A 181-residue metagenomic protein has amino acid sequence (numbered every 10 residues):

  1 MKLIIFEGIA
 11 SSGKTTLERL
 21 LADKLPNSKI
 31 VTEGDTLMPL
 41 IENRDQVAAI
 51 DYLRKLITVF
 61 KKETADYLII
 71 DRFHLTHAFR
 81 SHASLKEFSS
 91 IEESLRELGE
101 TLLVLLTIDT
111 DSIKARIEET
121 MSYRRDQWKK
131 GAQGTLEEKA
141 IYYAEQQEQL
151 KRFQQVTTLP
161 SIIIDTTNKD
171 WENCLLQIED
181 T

Functional and structural regions predicted by a protein language model:
F6: Hydrophobic anchor at the beta1->P-loop junction of P-loop NTPases
I9: P-loop (Walker A) phosphate-binding loop of NTP-binding proteins
K14: Conserved lysine of the Walker
R19-Y67, R80-S81: Conserved substrate/cofactor phosphate-moiety recognition/catalytic segment in nucleotide-dependent phosphotransferases
T64-L68, G99-L102: Loop/turn-to-beta-strand initiation segments
S84-I91: Charged helix-capping and loop-helix junction motifs
L95-Q149: A glycine- and Lys/Arg-enriched "phosphate-lid" helix/loop adjacent to the NTP-binding pocket of small-molecule kinases
A144-T181: NTP-dependent small-molecule kinase module
